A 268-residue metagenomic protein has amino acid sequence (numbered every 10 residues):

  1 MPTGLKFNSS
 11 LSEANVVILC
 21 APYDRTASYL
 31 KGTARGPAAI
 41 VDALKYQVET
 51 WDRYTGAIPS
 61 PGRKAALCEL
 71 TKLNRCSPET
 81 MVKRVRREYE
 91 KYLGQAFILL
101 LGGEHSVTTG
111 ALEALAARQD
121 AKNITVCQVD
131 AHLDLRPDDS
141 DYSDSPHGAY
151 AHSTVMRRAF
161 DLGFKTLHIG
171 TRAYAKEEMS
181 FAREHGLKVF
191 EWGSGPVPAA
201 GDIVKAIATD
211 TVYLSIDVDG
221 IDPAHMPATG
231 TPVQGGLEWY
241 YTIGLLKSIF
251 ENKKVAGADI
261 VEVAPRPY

Functional and structural regions predicted by a protein language model:
M1-Y268: Conserved alpha-helical scaffold segments that buttress catalytic/binding sites
